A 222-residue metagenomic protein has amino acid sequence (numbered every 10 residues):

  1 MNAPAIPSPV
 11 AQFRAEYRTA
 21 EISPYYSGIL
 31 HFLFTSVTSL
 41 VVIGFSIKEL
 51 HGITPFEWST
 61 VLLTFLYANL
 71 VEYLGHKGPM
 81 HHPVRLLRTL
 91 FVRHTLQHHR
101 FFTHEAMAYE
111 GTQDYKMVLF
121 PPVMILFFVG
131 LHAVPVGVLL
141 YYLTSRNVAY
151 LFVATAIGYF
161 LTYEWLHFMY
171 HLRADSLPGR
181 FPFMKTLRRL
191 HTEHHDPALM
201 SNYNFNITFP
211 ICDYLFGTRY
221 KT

Functional and structural regions predicted by a protein language model:
M1-V42, L119: Cytosolic-side membrane-entry/anchor segment at the start of a transmembrane helix
R18-G28, F32, H51-T54, R146 (+2 more regions): Membrane-water interface of alpha-helical transmembrane segments
T19, G52, E57-T60, T64 (+3 more regions): Generic hydrophobic alpha-helical membrane-segment signal
G28-I47, I125-L140: Hydrophobic core of alpha-helical transmembrane segments in multi-pass integral membrane proteins
F34-T38, V61, F65, A156 (+1 more regions): Hydrophobic alpha-helical transmembrane segments of polytopic
I43-S59, V138-L151: Helix-coil boundary and interhelical linker segments in multi-pass alpha-helical membrane proteins
S59-G75: N-terminal signal-anchor transmembrane alpha helix
L70-V153, I157-T222: Membrane-embedded catalytic scaffold of the fatty acid hydroxylase/desaturase
